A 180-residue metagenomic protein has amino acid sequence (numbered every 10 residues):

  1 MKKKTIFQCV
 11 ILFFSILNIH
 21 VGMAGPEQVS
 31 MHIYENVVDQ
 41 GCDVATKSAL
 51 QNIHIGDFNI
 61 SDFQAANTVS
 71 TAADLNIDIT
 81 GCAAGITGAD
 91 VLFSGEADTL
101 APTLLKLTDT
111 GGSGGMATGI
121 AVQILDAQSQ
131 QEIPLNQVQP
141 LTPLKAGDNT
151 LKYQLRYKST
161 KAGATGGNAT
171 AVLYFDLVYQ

Functional and structural regions predicted by a protein language model:
K2-K4, H20-Q180: Mature extracellular/passenger domains of Gram-negative fimbrial/pilin and adhesin proteins
C9-N18: Bacterial N-terminal signal peptides
